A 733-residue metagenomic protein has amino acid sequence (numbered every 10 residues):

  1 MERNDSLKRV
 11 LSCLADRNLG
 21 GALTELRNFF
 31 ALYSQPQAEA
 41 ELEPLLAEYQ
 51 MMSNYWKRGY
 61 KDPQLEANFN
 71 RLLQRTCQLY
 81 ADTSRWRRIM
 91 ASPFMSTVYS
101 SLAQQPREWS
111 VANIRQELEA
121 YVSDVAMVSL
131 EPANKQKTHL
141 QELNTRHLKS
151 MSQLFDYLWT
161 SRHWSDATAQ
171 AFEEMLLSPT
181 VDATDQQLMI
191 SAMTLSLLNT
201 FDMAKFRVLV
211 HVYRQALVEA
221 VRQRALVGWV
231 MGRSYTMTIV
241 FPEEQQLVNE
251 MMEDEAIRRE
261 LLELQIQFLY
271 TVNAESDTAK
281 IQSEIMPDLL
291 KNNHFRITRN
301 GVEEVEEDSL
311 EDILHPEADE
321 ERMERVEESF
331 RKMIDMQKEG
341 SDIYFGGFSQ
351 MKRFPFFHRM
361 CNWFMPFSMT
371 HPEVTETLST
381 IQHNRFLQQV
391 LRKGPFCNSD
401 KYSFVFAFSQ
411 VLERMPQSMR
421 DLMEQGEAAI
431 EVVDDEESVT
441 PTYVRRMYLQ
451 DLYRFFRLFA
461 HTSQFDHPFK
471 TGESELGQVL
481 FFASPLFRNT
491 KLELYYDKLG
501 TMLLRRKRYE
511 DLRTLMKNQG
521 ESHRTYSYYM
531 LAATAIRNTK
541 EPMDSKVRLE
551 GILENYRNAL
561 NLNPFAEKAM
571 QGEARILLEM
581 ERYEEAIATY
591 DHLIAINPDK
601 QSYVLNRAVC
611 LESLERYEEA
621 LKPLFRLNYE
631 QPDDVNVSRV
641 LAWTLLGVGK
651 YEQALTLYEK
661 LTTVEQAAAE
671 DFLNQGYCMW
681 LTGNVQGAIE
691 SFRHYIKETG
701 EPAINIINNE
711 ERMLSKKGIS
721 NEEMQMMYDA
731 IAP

Functional and structural regions predicted by a protein language model:
D16, R506, T539-K540, K546 (+4 more regions): Structural motif corresponding to the intra-repeat A-B loop/turn of tetratricopeptide repeats
S34, H523-R524, P564, P598 (+3 more regions): Short coil turns that delineate tetratricopeptide repeat
R224, L494, S527, K568 (+4 more regions): Start-of-helix register in tetratricopeptide repeats
M365-K568, G572-R575: Alpha-solenoid helical-repeat scaffolds
N518-Q519, N558-A559, H592-L593, R626-L627 (+2 more regions): Canonical positions in the second alpha-helix
